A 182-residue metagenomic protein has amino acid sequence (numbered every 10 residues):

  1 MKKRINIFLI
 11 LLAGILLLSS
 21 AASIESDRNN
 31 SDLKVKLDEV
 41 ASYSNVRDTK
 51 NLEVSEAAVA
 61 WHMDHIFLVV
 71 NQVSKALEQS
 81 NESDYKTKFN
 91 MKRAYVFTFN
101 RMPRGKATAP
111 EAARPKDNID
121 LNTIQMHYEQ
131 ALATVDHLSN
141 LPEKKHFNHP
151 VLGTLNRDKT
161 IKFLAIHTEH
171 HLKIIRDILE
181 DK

Functional and structural regions predicted by a protein language model:
M1-R28: Bacterial Sec-dependent N-terminal signal peptides
I15-I24, A76-M126: Short, helix-capping/interhelical loops that line the mouth of catalytic, cofactor-, or ligand-binding pockets
S23-S42: Short N-terminal segments immediately surrounding and downstream of signal-peptide cleavage
D27-S31, V46, K50-E53: An N-terminal domain-cap segment
K36, V40, V69, T123-T134 (+2 more regions): Alpha-helical packing segments of well-folded alpha/beta enzyme cores
K36-V46, M102-A109, N140-F147: Short alpha-helical hairpin
T49-Y95, L141-K182: Short, contiguous alpha-helical
A107-K159: An amphipathic alpha-helical core segment
